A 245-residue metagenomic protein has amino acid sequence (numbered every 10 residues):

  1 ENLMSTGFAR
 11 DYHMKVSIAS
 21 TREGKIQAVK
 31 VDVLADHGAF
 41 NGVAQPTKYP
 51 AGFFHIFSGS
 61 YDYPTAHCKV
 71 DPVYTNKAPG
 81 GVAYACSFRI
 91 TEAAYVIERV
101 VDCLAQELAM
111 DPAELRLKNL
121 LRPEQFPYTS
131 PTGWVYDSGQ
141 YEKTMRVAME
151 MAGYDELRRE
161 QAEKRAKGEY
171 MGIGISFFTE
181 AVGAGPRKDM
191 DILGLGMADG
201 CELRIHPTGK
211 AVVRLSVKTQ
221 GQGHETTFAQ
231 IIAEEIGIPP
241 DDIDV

Functional and structural regions predicted by a protein language model:
E1, Q27-D32, Y63, P112-L121 (+3 more regions): Beta-strand segments within the central parallel beta-sheet cores of soluble alpha/beta enzyme folds
E1-G7, S20, V33-G38, L121-Q125 (+2 more regions): Acidic, glycine-rich active-site loops and adjacent beta-strand->loop/helix elements that engage anionic groups
E1-R22, G81-E107, Y128-D155: Glycine-rich and small/hydrophobic secondary-structure elements
D11-R99, M190-A198: Glycine-rich loop/linker segments at domain edges
R22, P207, D241: Short, ordered coil/turn segments that flank beta-strands lining enzyme active or ligand-binding pockets
Q45-S58, A85-N119, K143, V147 (+3 more regions): Alpha-helical support elements that line or immediately flank enzyme active sites and cofactor-binding pockets
V70-K77, R116, E202-P207, D244-V245: Active-site-adjacent bridging/hinge elements
L120-K210: Helix-loop-helix junctions that connect adjacent transmembrane helices in secondary transporters/permeases, recognized
